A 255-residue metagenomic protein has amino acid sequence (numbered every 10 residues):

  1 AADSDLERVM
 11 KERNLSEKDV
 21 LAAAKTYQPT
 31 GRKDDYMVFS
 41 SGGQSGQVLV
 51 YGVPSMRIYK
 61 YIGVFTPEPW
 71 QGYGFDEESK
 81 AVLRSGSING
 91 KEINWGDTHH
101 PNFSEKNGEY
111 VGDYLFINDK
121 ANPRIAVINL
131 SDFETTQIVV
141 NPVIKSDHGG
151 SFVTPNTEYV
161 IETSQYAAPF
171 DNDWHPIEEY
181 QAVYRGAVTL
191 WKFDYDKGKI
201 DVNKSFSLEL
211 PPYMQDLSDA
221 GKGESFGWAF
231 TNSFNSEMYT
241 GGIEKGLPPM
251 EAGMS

Functional and structural regions predicted by a protein language model:
R13-K18, R57-I62, N89-G96, E134-V140 (+1 more regions): A short beta-strand motif characteristic of beta-propeller blades
D19-Q28, E68-D76, S85, K91-N107 (+2 more regions): Repeated scaffold domains used in trafficking and secretory/extracellular systems, primarily beta-propellers
K25-D35, H100-N102, G112, E162-Y184 (+1 more regions): Short, conserved, GDST-rich strand-edge loop motifs in beta-rich repeat architectures
D34-Y36, G112-Y114, N156-E158, E224-G227: Short coil/turn segments that connect the beta-strands within blades of beta-propeller domains
S40-G43, L115-K120, I161-Q165, A229-F234: Conserved beta-strand positions in repeat-built beta-propeller and related beta-rich domains
S41-G86, I117-P142, Q181-V183, F193-D201: Beta-propeller domains
V48, P123-A126, P169-F170, V188 (+1 more regions): Structural signal for beta-propeller blades
